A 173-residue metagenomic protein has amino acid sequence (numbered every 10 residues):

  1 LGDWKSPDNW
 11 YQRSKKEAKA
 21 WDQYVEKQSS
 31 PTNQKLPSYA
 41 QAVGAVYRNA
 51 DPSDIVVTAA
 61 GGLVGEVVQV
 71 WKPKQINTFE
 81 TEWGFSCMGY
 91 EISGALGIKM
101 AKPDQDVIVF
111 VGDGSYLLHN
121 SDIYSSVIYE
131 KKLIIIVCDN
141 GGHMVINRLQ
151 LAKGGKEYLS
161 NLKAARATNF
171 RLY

Functional and structural regions predicted by a protein language model:
L1, G65-E66, V70-Y173: Thiamine diphosphate
L1-Q12: Terminal amphipathic helices with adjacent charged low-complexity linkers/tails
A18-S93, I98, D104: Active-site diphosphate/adenylate-binding microenvironment
